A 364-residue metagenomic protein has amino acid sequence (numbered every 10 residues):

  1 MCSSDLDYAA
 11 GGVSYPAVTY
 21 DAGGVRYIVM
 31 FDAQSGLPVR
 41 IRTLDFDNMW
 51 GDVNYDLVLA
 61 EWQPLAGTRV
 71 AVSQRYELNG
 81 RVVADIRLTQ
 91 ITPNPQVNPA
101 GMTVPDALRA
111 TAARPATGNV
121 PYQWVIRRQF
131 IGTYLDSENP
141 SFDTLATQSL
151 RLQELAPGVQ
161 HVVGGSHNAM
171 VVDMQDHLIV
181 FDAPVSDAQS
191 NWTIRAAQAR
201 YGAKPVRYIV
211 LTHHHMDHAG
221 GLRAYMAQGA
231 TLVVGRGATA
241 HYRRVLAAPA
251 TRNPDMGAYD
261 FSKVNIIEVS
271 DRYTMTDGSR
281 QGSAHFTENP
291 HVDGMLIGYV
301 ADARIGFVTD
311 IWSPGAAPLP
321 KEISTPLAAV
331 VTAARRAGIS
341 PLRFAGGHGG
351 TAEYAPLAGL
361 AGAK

Functional and structural regions predicted by a protein language model:
C2-S3: Short, small-residue-biased leader/transition segments that mark boundaries at the very start of proteins
G11-R109, Y299-A301, V308-T309, P314 (+1 more regions): Gly/Pro-enriched, hydrophobic low-complexity segments that function as extracytoplasmic propeptides/linkers
I86-Q175, Y273: Zn-dependent metallo-beta-lactamase
L152-A199, M295-P314: Conserved beta-strand hairpin/beta-sheet module of binuclear metal-dependent hydrolase folds, prominently
A183-V185, H214, A230, G237-A238 (+3 more regions): Active-site metal-binding loops of divalent metal-dependent hydrolases
A188-V233, R336-P341: Active-site metal-binding motif and surrounding structural segment of the metallo-beta-lactamase
G237-T287: Metallo-beta-lactamase
V330-K364: Divalent-metal (often Zn2+) His-rich catalytic cores of metallo-beta-lactamase-fold enzymes
